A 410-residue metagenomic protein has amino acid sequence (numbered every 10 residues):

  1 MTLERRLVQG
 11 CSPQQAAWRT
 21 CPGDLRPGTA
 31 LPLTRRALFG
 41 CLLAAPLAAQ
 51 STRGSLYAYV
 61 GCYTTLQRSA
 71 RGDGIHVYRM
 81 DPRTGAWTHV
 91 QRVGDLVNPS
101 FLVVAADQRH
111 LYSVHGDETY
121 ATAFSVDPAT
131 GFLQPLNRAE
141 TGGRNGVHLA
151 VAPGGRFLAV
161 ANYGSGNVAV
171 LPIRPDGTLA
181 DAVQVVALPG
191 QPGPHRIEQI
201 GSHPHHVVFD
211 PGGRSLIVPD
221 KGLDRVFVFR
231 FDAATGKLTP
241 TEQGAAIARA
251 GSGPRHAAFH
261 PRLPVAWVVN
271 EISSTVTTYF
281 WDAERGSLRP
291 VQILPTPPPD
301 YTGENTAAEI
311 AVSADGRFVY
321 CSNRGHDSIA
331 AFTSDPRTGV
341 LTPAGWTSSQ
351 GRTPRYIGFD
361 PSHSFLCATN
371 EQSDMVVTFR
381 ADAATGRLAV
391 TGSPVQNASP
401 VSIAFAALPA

Functional and structural regions predicted by a protein language model:
W18-A45: N-terminal secretory signal peptides and thylakoid transit peptides that target proteins across membranes
T52-H76, G94-V104: Beta-strand-rich domains and repeat architectures in extracellular enzymes and scaffolds, especially beta-propellers
Y63-T65, G116, Y163, I173 (+6 more regions): Short loop/turn segments immediately following the C-termini of beta-strands
R79-T84, S125-G131, P172-L179, R230-K237 (+3 more regions): Short loop/turn segments immediately following beta-strands, especially the blade-tip and inter-blade linker loops
T88-V93, P135-A139, P192-I197, E242-I247 (+4 more regions): A short beta-strand motif characteristic of beta-propeller blades
L96-A106, G142-P153, P189-G212, A248-V265 (+3 more regions): Beta-rich, blade/repeat-based domains predominating in secreted/periplasmic proteins but also intracellular
F132-H205: Asp-box/WD-like beta-propeller blade repeats and closely related beta-sheet repeat scaffolds
